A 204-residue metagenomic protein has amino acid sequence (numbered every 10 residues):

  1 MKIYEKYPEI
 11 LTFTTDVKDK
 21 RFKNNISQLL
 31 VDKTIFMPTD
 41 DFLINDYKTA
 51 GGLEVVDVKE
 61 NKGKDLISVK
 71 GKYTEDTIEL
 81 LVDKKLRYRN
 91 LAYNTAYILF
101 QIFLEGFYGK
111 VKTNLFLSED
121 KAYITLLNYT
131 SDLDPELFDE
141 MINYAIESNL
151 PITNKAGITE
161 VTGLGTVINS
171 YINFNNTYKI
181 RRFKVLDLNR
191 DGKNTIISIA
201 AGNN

Functional and structural regions predicted by a protein language model:
M1-N204: A glycine- and charged-residue-rich anion-binding loop/surface
